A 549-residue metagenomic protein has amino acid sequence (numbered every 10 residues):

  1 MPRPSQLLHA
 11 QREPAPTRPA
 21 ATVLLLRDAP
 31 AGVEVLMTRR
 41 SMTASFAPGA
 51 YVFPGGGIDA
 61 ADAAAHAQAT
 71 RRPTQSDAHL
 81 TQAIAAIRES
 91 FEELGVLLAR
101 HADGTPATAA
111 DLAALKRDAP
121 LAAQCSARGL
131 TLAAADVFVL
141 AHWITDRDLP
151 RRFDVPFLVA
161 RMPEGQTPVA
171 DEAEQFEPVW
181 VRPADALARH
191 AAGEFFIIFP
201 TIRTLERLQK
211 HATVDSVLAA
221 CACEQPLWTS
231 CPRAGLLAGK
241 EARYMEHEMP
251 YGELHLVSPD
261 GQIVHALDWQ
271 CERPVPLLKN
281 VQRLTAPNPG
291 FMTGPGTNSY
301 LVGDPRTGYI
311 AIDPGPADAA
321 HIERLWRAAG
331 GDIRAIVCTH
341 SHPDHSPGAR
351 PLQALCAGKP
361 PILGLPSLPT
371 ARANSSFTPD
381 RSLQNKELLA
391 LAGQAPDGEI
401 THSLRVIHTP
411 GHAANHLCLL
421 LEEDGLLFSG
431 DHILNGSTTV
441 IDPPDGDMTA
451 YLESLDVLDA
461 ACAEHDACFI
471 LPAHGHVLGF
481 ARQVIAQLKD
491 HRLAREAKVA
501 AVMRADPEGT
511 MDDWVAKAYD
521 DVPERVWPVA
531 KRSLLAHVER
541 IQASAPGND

Functional and structural regions predicted by a protein language model:
M1-E272, P276: N-terminal leader/linker segments that precede catalytic domains of diphosphate-processing enzymes
M1-H9, V139-A141, K279-P287, P369-T370 (+1 more regions): Short Pro/Gly-enriched beta-strand edge/turn motifs at strand-loop
T38, I362-S367, S429-G430, A473: Generic beta-sheet signal
A186, T307-A311, P316-D318, A395-V502: Metallo-beta-lactamase
I263-Q270, A501-D549: C-terminal regulatory/interaction regions
C271-A328, C418-G430, N435: Conserved beta-strand hairpin/beta-sheet module of binuclear metal-dependent hydrolase folds, prominently
G290, P295, P316-R405, G479: Active-site HxH/HxHxD metal-binding segment of metal-dependent hydrolases
T339-H345, H412, H474, H537: Histidine-centered divalent metal-coordination motifs
